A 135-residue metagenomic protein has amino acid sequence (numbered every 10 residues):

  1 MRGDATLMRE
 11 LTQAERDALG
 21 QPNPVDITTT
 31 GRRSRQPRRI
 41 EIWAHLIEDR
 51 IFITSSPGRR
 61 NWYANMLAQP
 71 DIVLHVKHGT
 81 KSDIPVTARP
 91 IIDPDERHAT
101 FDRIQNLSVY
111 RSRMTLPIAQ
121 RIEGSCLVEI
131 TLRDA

Functional and structural regions predicted by a protein language model:
M1-L11, R39-L46, S82-T87: Short low-complexity stretches enriched in small and charged residues
M1-P37: Short, conserved active-site entrance elements at the starts or edges of catalytic domains
R2-G3, P57-D134: Short, structured beta-strand-loop surface elements
E10, E15, E41, E48 (+3 more regions): Glutamate identity and glutamate-enriched acidic tracts
Q13, Q21, F52, V86-P90 (+1 more regions): Residues at structural and domain junctions
P22-S56, I72: Short beta-strand segments
